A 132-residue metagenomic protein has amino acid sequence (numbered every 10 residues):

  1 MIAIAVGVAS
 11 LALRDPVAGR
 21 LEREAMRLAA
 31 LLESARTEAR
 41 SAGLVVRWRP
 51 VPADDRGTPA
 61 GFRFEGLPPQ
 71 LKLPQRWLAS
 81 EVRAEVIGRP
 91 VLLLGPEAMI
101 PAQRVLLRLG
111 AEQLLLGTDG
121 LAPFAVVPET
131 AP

Functional and structural regions predicted by a protein language model:
I4-S41, V45, P50-P132: N-terminal helix-rich module
